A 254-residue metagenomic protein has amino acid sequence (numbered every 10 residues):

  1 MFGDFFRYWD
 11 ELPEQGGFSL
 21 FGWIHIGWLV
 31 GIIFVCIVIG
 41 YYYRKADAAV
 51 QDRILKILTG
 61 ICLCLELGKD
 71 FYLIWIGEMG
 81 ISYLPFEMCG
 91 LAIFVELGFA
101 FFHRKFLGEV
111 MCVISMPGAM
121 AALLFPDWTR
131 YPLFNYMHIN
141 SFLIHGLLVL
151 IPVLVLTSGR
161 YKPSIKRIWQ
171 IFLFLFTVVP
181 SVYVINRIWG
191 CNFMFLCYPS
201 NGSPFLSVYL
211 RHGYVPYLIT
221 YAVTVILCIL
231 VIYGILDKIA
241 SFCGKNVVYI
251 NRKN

Functional and structural regions predicted by a protein language model:
M1-R53: N-terminal topogenic module of multi-pass integral membrane proteins
P13-G31, Q170-I171, F176-T177, W189-I229: Membrane-interface transmembrane-helix boundary segments in multi-pass integral membrane proteins
H25-V30, G77-C89, M111-C112: Structural signature of hydrophobic alpha-helical transmembrane segments
I37-Y41, E96, L147-K166: Alpha-helical transmembrane segments in multipass membrane proteins, preferentially the mid-helix core
Y42-L55, F101-L107, S158-I168: Membrane-interface helix-boundary motifs at transmembrane edges
I61-F71, S115-D127, L175-V184: Aromatic-anchored segments of alpha-helical transmembrane domains
Y72-S82, F101-F106, D127-I139: Membrane-interface helix caps and helix-loop-helix hairpins in membrane proteins
L84-M88, I139-L150: Membrane-interface loop-to-helix entry segments
